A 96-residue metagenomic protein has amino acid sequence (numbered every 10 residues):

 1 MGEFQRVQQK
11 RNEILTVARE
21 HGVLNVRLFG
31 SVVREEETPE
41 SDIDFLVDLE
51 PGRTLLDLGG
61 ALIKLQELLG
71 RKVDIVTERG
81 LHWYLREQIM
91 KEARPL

Functional and structural regions predicted by a protein language model:
M1-N25, V33-P39, E50-L96: Catalytic core of pol beta-like nucleotidyltransferases
L28: Conserved histidines in hydrophobic membrane contexts and catalytic metal-binding motifs
S41-I43: Change "...and in nucleic-acid phosphodiester-cleaving endonucleases..." to "...and in nucleic-acid processing enzymes
L46-D48: Short hydrophobic/aromatic beta-strand micro-patches that form the beta-sheet surface supporting nucleotide- or nucleic
